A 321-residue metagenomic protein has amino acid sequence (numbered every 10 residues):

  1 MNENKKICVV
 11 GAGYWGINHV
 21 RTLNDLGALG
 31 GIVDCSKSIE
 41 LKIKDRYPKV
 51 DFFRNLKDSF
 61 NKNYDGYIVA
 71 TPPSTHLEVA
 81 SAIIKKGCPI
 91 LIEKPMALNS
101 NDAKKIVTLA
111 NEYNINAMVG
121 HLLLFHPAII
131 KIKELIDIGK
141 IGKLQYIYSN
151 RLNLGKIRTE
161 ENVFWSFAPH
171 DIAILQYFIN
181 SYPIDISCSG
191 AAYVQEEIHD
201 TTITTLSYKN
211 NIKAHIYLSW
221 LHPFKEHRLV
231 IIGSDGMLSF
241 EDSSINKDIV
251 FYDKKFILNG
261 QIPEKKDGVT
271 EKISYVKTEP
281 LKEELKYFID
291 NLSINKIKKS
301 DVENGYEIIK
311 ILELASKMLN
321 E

Functional and structural regions predicted by a protein language model:
M1, G66-V69, K209, Y287-E321: C-terminal helix-rich "cap/oligomerization" subdomain common to oxidoreductases
M1-Y47: N-terminal Rossmann-like dinucleotide-binding module
N18, S38-I39, K272-K286, S300: Active-site loop of classical SDR/Rossmann-like NAD(P)-dependent oxidoreductases, centered on the catalytic Tyr-X3-Lys
L29, V50, K86-C88, Y113-I115 (+1 more regions): A short helix->loop->beta-strand "cap" motif at the edges of active sites that frequently abuts
Y47-L109: Beta-loop-alpha module in the N-terminal Rossmann-like domain of NAD(P)-dependent dehydrogenases, especially those
S74, A97-K156: A contiguous active-site-proximal alpha/beta segment in oxidoreductase catalytic domains
G120-P127, N153-D185, H199-D200, N304-G305: Mid-domain beta-loop-alpha active-site segment that forms a flexible, acidic cofactor/metal-binding surface
P169-K247, Y252, T278-K296: Contiguous beta-strand/loop segments that form the cofactor/metal-binding neighborhood of enzyme cores
